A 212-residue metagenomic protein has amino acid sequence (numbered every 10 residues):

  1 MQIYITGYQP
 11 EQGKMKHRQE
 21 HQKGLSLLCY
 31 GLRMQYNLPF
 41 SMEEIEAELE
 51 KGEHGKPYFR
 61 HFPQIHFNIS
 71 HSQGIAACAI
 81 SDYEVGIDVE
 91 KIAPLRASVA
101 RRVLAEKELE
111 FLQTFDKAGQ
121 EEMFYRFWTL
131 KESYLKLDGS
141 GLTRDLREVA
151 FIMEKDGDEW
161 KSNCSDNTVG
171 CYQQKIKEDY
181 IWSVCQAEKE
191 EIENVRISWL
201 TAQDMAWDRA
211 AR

Functional and structural regions predicted by a protein language model:
M1-R212: Core catalytic alpha/beta fold that binds nucleotide/phospho-ligands
